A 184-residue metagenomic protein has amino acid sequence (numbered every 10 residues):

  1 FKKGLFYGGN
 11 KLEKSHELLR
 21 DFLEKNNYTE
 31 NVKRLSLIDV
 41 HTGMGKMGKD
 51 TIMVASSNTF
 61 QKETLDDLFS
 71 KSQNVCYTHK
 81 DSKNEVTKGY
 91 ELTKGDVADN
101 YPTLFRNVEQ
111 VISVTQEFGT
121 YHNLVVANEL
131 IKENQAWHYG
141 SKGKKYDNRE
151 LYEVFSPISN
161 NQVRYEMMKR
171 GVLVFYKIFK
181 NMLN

Functional and structural regions predicted by a protein language model:
F1-N184: C-terminal accessory segments enriched in acidic
